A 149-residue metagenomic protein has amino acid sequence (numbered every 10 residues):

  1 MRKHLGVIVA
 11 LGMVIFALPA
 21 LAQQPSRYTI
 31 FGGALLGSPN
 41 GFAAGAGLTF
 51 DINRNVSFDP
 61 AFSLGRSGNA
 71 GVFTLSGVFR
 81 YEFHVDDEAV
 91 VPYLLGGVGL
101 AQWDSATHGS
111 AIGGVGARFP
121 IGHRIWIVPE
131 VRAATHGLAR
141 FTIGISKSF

Functional and structural regions predicted by a protein language model:
M1-P25: Cleavable N-terminal export/targeting peptides
A20-F58, F62-L64, T142, S146-S148: Short glycine/proline- and aromatic-enriched beta-strand/turn motifs that initiate or cap beta-hairpins
G37-S38, G68, A134, L138: Alpha-helix N-cap/loop-to-helix initiation residues
A43, T74, H108, R140-F141: Generic recognition of short, well-ordered alpha-helical segments
T49-G114, F119-W126: Gram-negative (and chloroplast) outer-membrane scaffold detector with strong preference for beta-barrel transmembrane
G77-F79, L138-F149: Outer-membrane beta-barrel "beta-signal"
V85-D87, T135, K147-F149: A generic beta-sheet turn/junction motif
E130-R132: C-terminal binding/interaction regions
